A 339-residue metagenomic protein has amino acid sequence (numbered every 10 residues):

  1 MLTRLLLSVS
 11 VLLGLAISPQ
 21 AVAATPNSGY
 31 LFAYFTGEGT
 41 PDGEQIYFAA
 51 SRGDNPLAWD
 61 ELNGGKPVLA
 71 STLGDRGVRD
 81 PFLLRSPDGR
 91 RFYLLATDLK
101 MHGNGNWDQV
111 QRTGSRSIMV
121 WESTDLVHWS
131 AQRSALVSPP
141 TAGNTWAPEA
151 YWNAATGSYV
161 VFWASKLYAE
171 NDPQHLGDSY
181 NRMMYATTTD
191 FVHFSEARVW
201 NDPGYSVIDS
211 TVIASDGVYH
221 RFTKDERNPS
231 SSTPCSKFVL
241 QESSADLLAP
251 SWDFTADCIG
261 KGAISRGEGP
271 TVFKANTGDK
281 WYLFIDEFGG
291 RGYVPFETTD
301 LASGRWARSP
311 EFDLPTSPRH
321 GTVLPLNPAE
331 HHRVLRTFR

Functional and structural regions predicted by a protein language model:
M1-L5: Positively charged n-region of N-terminal signal peptides that target proteins for export
L6-A16: Bacterial N-terminal signal peptides
P19-A23: Sec/Tat signal peptide C-region and signal peptidase I cleavage site
A24-R339: Carbohydrate-active catalytic/glycan-binding domains of CAZyme proteins, especially the secreted or lumenal ectodomains
